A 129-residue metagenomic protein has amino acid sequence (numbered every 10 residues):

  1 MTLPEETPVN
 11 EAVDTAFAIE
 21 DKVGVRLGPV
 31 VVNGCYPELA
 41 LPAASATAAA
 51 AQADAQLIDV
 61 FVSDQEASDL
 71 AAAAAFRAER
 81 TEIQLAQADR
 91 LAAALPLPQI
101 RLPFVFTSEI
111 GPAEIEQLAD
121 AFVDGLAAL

Functional and structural regions predicted by a protein language model:
M1-A94: Conserved catalytic-core segment of NTP-binding enzymes
Q99-R101, V105, E109-L129: C-terminal accessory extensions appended to soluble enzyme cores
